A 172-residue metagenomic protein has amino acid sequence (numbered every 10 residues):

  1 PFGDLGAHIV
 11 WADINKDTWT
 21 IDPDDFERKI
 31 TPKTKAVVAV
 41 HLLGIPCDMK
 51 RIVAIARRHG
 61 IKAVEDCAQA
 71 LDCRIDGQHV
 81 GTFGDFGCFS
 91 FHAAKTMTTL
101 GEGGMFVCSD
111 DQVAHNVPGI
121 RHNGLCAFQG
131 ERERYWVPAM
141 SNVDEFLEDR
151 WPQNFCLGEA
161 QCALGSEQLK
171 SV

Functional and structural regions predicted by a protein language model:
P1-C67, R74: PLP-dependent aminotransferase-like
K29-T31, H79-G84: Active-site nucleotide-sugar/metal-binding loop of Leloir-type enzymes
T34, R58-G60, Q78, G103 (+1 more regions): A generic hydrophobic-helix recognition signal that picks specific residues within alpha-helical hydrophobic
A70-D76, F83-V172: Active-site region of PLP-dependent enzymes
